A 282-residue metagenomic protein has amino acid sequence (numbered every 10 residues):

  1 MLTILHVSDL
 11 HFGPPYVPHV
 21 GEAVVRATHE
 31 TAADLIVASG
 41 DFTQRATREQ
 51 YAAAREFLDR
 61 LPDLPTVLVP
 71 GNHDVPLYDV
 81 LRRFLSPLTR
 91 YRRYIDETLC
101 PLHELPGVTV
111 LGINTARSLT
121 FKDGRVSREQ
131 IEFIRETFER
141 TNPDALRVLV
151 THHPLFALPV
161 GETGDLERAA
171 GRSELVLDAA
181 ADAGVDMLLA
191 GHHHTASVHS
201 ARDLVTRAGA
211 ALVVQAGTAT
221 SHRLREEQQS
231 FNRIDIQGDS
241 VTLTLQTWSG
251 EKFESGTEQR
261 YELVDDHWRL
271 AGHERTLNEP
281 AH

Functional and structural regions predicted by a protein language model:
M1-L61, Y78-L81: N-terminal active-site segment of His-dependent metallophosphoesterases
M1-P18, Q130-A170, V264-A281: Mobile, glycine- and charge-enriched loop segments and immediately flanking short secondary-structure elements within
V7-S8, L35-D41, P65-N72, N114 (+3 more regions): Active-site neighborhood of phospho(di)ester-bond hydrolases with catalytic His/Asp-centered motifs
G13-Y16, Q44-R48, A53, P70-V80 (+4 more regions): Active-site environment of divalent metal-dependent phosphoester hydrolases
F42, A116-R128, P159-E167: Surface-exposed cleft-lining segments at the edges of enzyme active sites
A52-E136, R140-T141, A179, T206 (+1 more regions): Extended active-site neighborhood of metal-dependent phosphoesterases/phosphodiesterases
G164-T242: Conserved beta-sheet core of the metallophosphoesterase superfamily
I236-H282: A short C-terminal boundary segment appended to hydrolase-like catalytic domains
